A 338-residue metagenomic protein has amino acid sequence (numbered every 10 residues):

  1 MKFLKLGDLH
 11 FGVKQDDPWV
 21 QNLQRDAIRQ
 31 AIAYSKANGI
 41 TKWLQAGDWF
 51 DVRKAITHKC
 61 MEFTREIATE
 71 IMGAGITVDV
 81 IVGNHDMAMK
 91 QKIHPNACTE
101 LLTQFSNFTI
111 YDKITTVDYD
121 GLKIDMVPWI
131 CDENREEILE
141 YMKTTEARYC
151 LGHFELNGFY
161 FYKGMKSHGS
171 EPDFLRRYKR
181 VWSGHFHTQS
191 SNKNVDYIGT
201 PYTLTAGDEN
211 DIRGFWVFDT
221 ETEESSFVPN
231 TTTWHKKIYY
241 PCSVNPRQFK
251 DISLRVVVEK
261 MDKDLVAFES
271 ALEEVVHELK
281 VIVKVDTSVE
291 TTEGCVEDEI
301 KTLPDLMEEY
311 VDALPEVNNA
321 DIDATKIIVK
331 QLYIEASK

Functional and structural regions predicted by a protein language model:
M1-L4: Extreme N-terminal starter segment of soluble prokaryotic enzymes
L9, V13-T116, F174-Y178: Core catalytic region of metal-dependent phosphoesterases/phosphodiesterases, especially metallo-beta-lactamase-like
H10-V13, D51-K54, V80-Q91, V117-D118 (+4 more regions): Active-site environment of divalent metal-dependent phosphoester hydrolases
K42-L44, T77-D79, K123-D125, Y149 (+1 more regions): A structural signal for isolated positions on well-ordered beta-strands in alpha/beta enzyme cores
I71-A74, Y141-T145, P172-R177, Q248-F249 (+1 more regions): Short, conserved loop/helix-junction motifs that constitute active-site signature segments in enzyme catalytic cores
D86-D173, I198: Conserved catalytic scaffold of divalent metal-dependent phosphoesterases
N157, Y162-V228: Conserved beta-sheet core of the metallophosphoesterase superfamily
T220-K338: Accessory, non-catalytic peripheral segments of nucleic-acid enzymes
